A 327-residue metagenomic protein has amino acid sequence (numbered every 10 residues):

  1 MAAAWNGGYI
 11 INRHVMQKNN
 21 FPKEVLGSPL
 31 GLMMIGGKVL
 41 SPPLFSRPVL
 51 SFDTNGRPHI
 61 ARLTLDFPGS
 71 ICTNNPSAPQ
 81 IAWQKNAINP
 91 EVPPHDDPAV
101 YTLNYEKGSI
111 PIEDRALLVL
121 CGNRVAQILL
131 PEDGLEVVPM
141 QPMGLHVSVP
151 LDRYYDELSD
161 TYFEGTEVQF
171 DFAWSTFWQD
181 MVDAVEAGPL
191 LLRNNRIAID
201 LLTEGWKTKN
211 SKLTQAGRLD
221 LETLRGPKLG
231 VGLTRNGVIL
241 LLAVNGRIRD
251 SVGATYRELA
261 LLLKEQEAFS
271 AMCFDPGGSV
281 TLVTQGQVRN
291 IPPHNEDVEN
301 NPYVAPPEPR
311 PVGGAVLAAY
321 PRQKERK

Functional and structural regions predicted by a protein language model:
M1-K327: Gly/Ser/Thr/Pro-rich low-complexity, intrinsically disordered segments
